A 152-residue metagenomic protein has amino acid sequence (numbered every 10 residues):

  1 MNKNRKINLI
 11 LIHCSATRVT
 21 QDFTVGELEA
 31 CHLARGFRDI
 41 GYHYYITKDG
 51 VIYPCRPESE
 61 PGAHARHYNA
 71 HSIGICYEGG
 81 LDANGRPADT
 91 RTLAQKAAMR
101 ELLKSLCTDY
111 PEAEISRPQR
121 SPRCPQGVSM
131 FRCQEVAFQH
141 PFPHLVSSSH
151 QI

Functional and structural regions predicted by a protein language model:
M1-E60: Short, conserved "active-site rim" segments that organize catalytic pockets and cofactor/ligand binding
M1-L11, S15, K48-I52, Y68-H71 (+1 more regions): Basic/polar, cationic surfaces and motifs that engage anionic cell-wall and phosphate/carboxylate ligands
P61-G62, A83: Flexible, surface-exposed loop/gating regions in the mature catalytic domains of secreted/periplasmic hydrolases
I75: Ligand-binding face of N-terminal immunoglobulin V-set domains in extracellular IgSF glycoproteins
